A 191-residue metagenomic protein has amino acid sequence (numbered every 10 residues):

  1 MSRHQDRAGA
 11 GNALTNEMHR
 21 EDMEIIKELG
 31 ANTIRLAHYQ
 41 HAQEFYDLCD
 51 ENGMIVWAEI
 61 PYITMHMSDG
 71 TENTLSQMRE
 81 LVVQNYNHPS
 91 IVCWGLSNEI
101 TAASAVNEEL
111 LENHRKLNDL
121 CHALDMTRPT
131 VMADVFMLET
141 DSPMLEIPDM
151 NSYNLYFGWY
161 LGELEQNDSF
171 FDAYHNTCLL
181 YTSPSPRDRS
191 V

Functional and structural regions predicted by a protein language model:
M1-N107, L111-R115, T130, N151 (+1 more regions): Active-site-adjacent substrate/metal-binding segments within catalytic domains of carbohydrate-active enzymes
A8, T101-A102, L138-E139, W159-Y160: Active-site environment of divalent metal-dependent phosphoester hydrolases
Y39, E99, V135, Y156 (+1 more regions): Flexible loop residues that form catalytic and substrate-binding hotspots at small-molecule/glycan-binding clefts
Q43-E44, N73-Q84, D134-S142, Q166-Y174: Alpha-helical scaffolding within the catalytic cores of extracellular/periplasmic polymer-degrading hydrolases
N52, E146-I147, C178: Short, structured coil segments at secondary-structure junctions
H88, L124-D125, S142-L145: Acidic-histidine catalytic/liganding microenvironments
S142-E163: Aromatic- and acid-rich polysaccharide-binding/catalytic face of secreted or lumenal carbohydrate-active enzymes
Y181-D188: Conserved small/polar residues in nucleotide/adenosyl-binding loops
